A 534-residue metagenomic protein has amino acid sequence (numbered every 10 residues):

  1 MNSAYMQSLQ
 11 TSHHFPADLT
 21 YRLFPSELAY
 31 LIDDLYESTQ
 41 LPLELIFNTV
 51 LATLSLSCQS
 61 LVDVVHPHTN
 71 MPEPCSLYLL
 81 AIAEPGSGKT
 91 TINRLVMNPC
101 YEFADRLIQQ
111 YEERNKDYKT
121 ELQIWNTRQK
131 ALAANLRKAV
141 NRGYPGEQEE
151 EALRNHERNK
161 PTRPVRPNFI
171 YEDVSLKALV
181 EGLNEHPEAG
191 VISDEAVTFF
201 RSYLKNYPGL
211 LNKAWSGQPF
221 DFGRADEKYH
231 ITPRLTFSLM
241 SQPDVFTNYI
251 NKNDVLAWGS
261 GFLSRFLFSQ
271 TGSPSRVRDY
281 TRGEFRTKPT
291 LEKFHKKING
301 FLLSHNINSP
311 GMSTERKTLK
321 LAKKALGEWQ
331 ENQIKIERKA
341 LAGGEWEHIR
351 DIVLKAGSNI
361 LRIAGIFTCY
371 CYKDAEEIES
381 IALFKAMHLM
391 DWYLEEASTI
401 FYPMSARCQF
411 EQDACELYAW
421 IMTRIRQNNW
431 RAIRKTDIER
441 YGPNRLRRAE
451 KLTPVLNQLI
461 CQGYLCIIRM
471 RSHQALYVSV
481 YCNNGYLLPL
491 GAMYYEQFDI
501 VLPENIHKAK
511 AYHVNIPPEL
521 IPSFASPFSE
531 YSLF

Functional and structural regions predicted by a protein language model:
M1-F534: Phosphate-handling catalytic cores of nucleic-acid transaction enzymes
